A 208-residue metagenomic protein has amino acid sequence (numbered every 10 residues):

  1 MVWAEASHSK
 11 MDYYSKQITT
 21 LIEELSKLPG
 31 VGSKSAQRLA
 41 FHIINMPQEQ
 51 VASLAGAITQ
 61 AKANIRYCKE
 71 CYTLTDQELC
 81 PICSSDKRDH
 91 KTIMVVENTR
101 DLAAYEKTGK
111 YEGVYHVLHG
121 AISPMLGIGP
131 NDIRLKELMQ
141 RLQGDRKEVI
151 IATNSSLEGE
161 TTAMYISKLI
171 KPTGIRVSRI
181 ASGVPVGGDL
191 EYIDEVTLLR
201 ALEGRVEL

Functional and structural regions predicted by a protein language model:
D12-I18, K27, Q37-L102: Cys/His-rich Zn2+-binding cysteine-cluster or related metal-binding knuckle/ribbon modules and their
T19-E23, Q37-F41, A52, G56 (+7 more regions): Solvent-exposed alpha-helical segments within well-ordered globular domains of core cellular machineries
P29, Q48, A61, T73 (+3 more regions): Conserved phosphate/pyrophosphate-binding and hydrolysis machinery centered on Walker-type P-loop NTPases, extending
A36, S85-T153: Extended interfacial segments that mediate partner engagement and assembly in macromolecular machines
E112, M139-L208: Long C-terminal interaction/binding lobes of large macromolecular proteins
